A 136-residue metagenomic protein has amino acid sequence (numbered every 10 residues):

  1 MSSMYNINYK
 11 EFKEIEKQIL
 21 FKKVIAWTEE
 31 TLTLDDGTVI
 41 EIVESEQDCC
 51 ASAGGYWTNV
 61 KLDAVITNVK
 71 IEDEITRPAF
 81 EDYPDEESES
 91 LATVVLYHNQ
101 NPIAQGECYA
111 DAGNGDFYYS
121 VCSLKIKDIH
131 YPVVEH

Functional and structural regions predicted by a protein language model:
M1-H136: Surface-exposed, interaction-prone regions used to assemble/regulate multi-protein complexes
